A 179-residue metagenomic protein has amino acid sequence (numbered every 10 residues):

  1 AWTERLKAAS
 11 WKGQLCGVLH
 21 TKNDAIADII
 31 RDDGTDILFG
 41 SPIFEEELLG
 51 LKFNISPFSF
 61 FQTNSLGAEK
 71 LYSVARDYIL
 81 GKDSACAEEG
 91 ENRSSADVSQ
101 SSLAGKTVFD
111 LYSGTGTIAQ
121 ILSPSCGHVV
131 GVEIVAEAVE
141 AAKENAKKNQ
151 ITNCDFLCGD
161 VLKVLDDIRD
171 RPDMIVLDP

Functional and structural regions predicted by a protein language model:
W2-P179: Rossmann-like S-adenosyl-L-methionine
